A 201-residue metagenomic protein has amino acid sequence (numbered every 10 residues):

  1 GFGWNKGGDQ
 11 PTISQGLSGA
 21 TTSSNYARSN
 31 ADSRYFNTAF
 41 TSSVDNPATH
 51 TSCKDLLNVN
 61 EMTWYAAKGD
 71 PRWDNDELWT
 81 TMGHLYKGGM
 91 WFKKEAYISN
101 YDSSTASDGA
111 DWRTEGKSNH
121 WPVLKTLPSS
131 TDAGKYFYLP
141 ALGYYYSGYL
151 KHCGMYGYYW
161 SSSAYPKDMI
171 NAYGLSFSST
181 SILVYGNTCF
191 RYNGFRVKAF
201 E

Functional and structural regions predicted by a protein language model:
G1-S43: GGW-centered surface loops in extracellular recognition modules
G3-K6, E61, Y65-E201: C-terminal, surface-exposed recognition/capping segments
G19, R28-S29, L57, H84 (+1 more regions): Short linear sequence motifs
R28, F36-K54, V59, A67: Intrinsically disordered, low-complexity segments
